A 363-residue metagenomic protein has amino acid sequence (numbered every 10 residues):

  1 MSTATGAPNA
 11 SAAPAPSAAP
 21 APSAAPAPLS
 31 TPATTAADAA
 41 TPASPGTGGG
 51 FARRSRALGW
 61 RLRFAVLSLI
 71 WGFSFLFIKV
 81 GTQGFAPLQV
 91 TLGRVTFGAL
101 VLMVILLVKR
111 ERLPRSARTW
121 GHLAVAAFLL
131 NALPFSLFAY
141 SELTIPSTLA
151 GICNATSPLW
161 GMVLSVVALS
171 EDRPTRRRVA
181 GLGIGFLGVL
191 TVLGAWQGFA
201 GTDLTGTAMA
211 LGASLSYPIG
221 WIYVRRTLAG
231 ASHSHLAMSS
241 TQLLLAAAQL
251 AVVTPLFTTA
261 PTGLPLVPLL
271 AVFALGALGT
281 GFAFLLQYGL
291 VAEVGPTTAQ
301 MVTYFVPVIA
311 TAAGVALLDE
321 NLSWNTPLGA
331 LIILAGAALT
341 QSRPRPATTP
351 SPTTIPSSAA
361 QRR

Functional and structural regions predicted by a protein language model:
S2-A10, L29, A33-R53, G93-T96 (+3 more regions): C-terminal-most transmembrane helix of multi-pass membrane proteins
A39, L102, T156, L164 (+6 more regions): Hydrophobic transmembrane alpha-helices of multi-pass small-molecule transport proteins
L69-A99, Y140, P146-I152, I219-L245: Juxtamembrane helix-loop-helix junctions in multi-pass membrane proteins
I70-I78, M103-N154, L164, V189-T191 (+1 more regions): Specific transmembrane alpha-helical segments of multi-pass solute transporters/efflux pumps, especially DMT/EamA
F73, F77-V80, G84, A99-S116 (+4 more regions): Membrane-interface helix-cap regions at the ends of transmembrane helices in multi-pass membrane proteins
Q89-L100, L130, F135-R178, A213 (+1 more regions): Specific alpha-helical transmembrane segments that line the substrate/conduction pathway and gating interfaces
G93, N131, A150-T156, Y223-A247 (+1 more regions): Helix-helix packing/entry segments at the starts of transmembrane helices
L102, G161-V163, L182, F199-F257 (+3 more regions): Transmembrane alpha-helical segments that form core, pore/gating elements of small-molecule transporters/exporters
